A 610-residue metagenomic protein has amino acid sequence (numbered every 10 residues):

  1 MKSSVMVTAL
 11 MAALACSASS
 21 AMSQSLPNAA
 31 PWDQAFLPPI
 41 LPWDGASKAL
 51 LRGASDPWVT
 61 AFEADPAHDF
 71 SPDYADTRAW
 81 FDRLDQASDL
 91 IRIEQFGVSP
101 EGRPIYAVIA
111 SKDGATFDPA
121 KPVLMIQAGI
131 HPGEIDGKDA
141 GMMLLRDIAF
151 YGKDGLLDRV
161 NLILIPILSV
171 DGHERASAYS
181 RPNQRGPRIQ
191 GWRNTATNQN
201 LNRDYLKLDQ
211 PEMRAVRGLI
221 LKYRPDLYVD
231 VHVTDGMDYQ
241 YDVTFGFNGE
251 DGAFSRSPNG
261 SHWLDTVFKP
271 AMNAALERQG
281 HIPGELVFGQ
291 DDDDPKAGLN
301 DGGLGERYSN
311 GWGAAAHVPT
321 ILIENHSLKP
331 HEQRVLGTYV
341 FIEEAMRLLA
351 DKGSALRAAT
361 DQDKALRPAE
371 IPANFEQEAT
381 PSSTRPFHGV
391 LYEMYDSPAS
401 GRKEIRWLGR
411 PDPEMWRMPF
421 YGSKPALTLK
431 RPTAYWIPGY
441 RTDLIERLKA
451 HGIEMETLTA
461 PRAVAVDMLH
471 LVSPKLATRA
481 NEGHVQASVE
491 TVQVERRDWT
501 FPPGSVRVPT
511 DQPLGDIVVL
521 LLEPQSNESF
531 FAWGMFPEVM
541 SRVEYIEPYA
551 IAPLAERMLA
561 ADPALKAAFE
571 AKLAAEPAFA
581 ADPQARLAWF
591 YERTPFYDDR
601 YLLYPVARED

Functional and structural regions predicted by a protein language model:
M1-T8: Bacterial N-terminal signal peptides that target proteins for export
K2, M22-D610: Structured catalytic-domain cores with a bias toward divalent-metal coordination
T8-S17: Bacterial N-terminal signal peptides
